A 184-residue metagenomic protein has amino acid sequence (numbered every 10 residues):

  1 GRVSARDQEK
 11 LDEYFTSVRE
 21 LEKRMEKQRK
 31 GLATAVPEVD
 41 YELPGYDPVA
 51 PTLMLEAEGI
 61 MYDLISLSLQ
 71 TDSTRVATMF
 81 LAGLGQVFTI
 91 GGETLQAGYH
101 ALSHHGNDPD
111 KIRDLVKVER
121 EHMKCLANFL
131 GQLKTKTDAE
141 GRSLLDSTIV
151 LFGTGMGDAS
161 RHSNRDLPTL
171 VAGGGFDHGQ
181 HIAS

Functional and structural regions predicted by a protein language model:
G1-S184: Ligand-binding pockets and gating/stacking loops
